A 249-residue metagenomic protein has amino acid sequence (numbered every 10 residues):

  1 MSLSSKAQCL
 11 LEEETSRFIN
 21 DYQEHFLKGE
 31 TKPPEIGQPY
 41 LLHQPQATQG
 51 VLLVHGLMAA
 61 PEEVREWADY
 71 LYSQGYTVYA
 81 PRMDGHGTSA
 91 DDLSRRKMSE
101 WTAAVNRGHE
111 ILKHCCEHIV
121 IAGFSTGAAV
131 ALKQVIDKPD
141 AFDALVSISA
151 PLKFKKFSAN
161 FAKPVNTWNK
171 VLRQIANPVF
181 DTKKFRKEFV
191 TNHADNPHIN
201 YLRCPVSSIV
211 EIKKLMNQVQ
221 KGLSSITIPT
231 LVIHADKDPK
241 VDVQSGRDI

Functional and structural regions predicted by a protein language model:
T31-S89: Short, surface-exposed "cap/lid" segments of acyl-processing enzymes
E35-G37, P205-L223, I228: Active-site nucleophile elbow and catalytic-triad environment of alpha/beta-hydrolase enzymes
W67, I228, D242-I249: Short alpha-helix in the alpha/beta-hydrolase fold that links the catalytic acid
T88-V120: Catalytic nucleophile-loop/oxyanion-hole region of alpha/beta-hydrolase and closely related hydrolase-like folds
G123-G127, A131: Gly/Ala-rich beta-loop-alpha elbow adjacent to hydrolase catalytic centers
V146-F157: Active-site nucleophile loop of the alpha/beta-hydrolase fold
I226, V232-H234, D238: Short beta-strand/loop motif that positions the catalytic acidic residue of the alpha/beta-hydrolase fold
